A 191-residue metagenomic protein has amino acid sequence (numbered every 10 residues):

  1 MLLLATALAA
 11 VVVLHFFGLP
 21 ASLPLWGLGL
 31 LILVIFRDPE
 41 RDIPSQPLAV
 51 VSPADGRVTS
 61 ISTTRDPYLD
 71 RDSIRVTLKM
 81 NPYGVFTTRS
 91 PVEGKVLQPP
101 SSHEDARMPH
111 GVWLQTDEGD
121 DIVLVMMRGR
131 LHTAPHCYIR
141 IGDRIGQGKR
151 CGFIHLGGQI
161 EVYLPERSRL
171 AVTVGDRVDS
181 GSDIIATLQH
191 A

Functional and structural regions predicted by a protein language model:
M1-A191: Contiguous, well-folded functional domains in the mature portion of proteins
